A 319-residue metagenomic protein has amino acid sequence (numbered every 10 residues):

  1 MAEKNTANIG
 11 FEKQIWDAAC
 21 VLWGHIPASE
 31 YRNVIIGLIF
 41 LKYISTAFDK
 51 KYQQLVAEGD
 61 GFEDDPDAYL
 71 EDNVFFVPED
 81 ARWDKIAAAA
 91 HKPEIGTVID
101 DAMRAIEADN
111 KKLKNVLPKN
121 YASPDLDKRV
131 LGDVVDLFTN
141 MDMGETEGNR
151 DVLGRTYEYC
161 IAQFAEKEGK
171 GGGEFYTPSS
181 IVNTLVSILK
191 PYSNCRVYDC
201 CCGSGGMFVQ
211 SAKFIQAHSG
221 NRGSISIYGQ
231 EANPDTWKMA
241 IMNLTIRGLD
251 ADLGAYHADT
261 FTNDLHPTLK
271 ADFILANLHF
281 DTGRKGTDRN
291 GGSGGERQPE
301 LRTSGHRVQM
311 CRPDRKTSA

Functional and structural regions predicted by a protein language model:
M1-L189, S193, D252-L265: Non-catalytic, mostly N-terminal accessory regions of nucleic-acid modification and defense proteins
T6, G10-D17, I39, D151 (+7 more regions): Generic recognition of stable, solvent-exposed alpha-helical segments in well-folded globular domains
Q14, V21, N33-Y43, L185 (+2 more regions): Conserved Class I SAM-dependent methyltransferase catalytic core
A47, Q210, R284-R289: Short, solvent-exposed loop/turn and secondary-structure capping segments
F48, I215-S219, C311: Active-site catalytic pocket residues across diverse enzymes, especially alpha/beta-hydrolases
G171-A276, D281-G283: Conserved S-adenosyl-L-methionine
K285-P299: A mobile, often basic/glycine-rich helix-loop segment that functions as the active-site lid/recognition loop
